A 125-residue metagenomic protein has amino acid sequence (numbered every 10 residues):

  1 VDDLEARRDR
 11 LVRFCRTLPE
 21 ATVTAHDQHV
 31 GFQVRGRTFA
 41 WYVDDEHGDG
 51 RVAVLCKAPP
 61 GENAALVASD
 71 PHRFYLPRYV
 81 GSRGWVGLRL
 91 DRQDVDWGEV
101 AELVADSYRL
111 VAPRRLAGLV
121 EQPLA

Functional and structural regions predicted by a protein language model:
V1-A125: Charge-dense, helix-prone N-terminal extensions
